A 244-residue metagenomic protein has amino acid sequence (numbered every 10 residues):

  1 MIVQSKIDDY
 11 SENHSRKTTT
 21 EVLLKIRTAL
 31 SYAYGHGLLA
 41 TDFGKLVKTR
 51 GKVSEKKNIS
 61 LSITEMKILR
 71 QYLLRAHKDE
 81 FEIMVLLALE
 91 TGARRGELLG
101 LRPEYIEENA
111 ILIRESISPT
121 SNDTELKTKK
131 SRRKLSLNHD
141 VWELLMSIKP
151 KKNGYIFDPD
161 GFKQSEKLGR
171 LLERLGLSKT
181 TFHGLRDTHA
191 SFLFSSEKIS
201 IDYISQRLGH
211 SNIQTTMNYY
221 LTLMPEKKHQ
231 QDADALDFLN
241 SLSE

Functional and structural regions predicted by a protein language model:
M1-L38, E55, A76-H77, D158-K163 (+1 more regions): N-terminal core-binding DNA-recognition domain of tyrosine site-specific recombinases/integrases
E12, E80, T91, S178 (+2 more regions): Flexible coil/turn residues that form the inter-helical turn or adjacent wing/linker of helix-turn-helix
R16, T20-V22, G35-T41, K45-R95 (+1 more regions): Basic, Lys/Arg- and aromatic-enriched nucleic-acid-binding interface segment
K17, G35, L86, E90 (+5 more regions): C-terminal catalytic core of tyrosine-transesterase DNA break-rejoin enzymes
L69-Y72, D123-E125, N218, T222-E244: DNA/chromatin major-groove-contacting recognition/catalytic segments
G100-L144: Conserved tyrosine-mediated DNA breakage-rejoining catalytic core shared by Y-recombinases
N138-S178: Active-site/catalytic core of tyrosine-dependent DNA strand-transfer enzymes
